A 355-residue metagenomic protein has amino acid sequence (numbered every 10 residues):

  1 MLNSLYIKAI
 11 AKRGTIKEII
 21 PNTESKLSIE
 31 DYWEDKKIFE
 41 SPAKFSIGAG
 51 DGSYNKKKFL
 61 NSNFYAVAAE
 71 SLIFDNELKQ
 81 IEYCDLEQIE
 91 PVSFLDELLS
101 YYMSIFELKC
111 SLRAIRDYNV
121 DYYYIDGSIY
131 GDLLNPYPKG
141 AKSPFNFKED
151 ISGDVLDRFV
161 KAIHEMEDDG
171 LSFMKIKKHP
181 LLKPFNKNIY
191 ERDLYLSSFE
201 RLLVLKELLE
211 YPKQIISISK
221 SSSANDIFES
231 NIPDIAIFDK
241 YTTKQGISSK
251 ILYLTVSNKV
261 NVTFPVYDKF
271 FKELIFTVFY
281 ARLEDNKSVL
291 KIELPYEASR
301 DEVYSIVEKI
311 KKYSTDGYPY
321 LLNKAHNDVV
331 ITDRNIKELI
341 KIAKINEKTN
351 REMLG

Functional and structural regions predicted by a protein language model:
M1-S46, L99-G355: Long, contiguous domain-sized segments
G52-P91, L95: Acidic, metal-ligating active-site segments
